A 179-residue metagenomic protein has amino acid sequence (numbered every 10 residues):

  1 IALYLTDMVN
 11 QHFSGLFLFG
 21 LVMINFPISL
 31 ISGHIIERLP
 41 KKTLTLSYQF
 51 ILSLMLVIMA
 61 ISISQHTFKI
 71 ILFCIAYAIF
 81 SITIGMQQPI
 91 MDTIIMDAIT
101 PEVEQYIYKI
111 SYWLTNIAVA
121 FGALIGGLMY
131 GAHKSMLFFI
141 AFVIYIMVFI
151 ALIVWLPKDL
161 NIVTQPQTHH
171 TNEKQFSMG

Functional and structural regions predicted by a protein language model:
I1-S14: Short amphipathic helix-loop junctions that connect adjacent transmembrane helices in Major Facilitator Superfamily/SLC
V22-L30, V119-A120: Residue-level signature of mid-helix packing/kink "hotspots" within the transmembrane helices of 12-pass Major
I28-K41, Y130: Helix-to-loop junctions at the C-terminal end of transmembrane segments in multipass secondary transporters
R38-I51: Cytoplasmic membrane-interface "Motif A"-like loop-to-helix N-cap segments of 12-TM Major Facilitator Superfamily
F50-T67: C-terminal ends and interior cores of transmembrane alpha-helices in multi-pass membrane transporters/permeases
K69-M86: Hydrophobic core of transmembrane alpha-helices in multi-pass small-molecule transporters, especially MFS/SLC-type
M86-I99: Intracellular juxtamembrane helix-capping segments at the cytosolic ends of symmetry-related transmembrane helices
L137-V154: Symmetry-related core transmembrane helices of the 12-TM Major Facilitator Superfamily/SLC fold
